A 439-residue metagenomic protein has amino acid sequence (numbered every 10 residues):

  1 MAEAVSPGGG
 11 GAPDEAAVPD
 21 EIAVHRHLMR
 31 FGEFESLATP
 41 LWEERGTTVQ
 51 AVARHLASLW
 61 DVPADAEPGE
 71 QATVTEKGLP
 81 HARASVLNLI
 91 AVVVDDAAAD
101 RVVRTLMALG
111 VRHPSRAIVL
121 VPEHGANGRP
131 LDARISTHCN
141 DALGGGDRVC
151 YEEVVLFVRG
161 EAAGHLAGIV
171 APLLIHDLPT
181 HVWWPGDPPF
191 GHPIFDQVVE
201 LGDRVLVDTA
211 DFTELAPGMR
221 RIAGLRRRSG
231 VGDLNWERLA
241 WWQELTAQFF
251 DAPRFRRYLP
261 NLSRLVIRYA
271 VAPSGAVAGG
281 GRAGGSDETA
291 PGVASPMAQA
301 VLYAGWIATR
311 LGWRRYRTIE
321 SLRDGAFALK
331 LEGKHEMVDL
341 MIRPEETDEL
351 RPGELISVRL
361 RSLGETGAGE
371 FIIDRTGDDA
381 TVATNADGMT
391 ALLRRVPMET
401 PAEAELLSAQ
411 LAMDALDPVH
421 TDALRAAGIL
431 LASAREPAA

Functional and structural regions predicted by a protein language model:
A2-R26, F34, A38-L41, R45 (+5 more regions): Non-catalytic interaction/regulatory segments
A2-W183, F190-G191: An N-terminal, globular interaction/scaffold subdomain
E76-S85, P253-N261, E346-L355: Short, surface-exposed loop and linker segments with low hydrophobicity and enrichment for Pro/Ser/Thr
D95-A99, A162-A163, D187-F190, F212-T213 (+2 more regions): Gly/Ser/Thr-rich loops at beta-strand to alpha-helix junctions that form or flank small-molecule/cofactor-binding
A97-D100, P273-A278, R282, E336-D339 (+1 more regions): Short, surface-exposed beta-strand/loop "edge" segments at domain boundaries and coil↔beta transitions
R104-V266, G280-R282, F371-A438: Extended, well-ordered protein cores
W241-K330: ATP/pyrophosphate-binding catalytic subdomain of soluble kinases
P296-F371, A380-A383, L392: C-terminal, charge/polar-rich interaction regions
